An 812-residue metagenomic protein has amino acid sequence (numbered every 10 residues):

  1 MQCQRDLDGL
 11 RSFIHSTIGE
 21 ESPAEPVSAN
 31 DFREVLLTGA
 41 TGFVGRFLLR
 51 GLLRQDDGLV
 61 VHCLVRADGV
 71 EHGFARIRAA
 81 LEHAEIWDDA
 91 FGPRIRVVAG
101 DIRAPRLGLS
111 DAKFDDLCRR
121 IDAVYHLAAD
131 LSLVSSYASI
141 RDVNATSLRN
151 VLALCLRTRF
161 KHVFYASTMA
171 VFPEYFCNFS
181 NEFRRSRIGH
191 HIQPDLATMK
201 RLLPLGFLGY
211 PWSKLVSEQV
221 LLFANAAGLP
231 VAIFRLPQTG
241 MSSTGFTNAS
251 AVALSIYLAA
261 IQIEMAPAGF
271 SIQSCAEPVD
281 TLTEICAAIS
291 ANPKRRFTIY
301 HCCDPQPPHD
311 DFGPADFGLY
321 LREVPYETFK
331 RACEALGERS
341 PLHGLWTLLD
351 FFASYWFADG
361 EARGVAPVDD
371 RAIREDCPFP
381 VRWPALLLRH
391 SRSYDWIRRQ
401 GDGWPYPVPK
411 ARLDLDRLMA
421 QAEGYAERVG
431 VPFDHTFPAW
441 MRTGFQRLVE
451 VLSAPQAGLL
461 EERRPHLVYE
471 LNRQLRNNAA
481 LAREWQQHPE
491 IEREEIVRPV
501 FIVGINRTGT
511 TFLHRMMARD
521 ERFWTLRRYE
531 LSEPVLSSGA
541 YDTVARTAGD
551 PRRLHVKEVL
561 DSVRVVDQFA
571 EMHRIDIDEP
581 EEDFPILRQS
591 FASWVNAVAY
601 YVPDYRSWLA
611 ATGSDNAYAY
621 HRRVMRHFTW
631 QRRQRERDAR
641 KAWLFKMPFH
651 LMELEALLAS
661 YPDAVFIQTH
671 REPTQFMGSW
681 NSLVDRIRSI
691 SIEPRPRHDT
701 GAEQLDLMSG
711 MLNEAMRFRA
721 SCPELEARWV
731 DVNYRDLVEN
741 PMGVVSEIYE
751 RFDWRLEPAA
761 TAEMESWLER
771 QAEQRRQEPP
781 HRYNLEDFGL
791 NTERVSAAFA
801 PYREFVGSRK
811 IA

Functional and structural regions predicted by a protein language model:
M1-H15, D56-V65, P367-L413, A812: Amphipathic terminal alpha-helices
Q2-A123, L127: N-terminal Rossmann/SDR dinucleotide-binding element
E82, W87, L531-W643: PAPS-dependent sulfation machinery
A123-L127, V134, A138-D142, T146-G209 (+1 more regions): Conserved Rossmann-fold NAD(P)-dependent oxidoreductase catalytic core, especially the SDR/UDP-sugar
N181-H191, Q219-S274, V279-E284, A288 (+2 more regions): NAD(P)-dependent short-chain dehydrogenase/reductase
M265-G269, F329-F379, L413, H781-R782 (+1 more regions): A hydrophobic C-terminal alpha-helical subdomain
I285-F357, D402: Mid/C-terminal beta-alpha module of Rossmann-like enzyme folds, strongest in SDR-family dehydrogenases/epimerases
I373, V408-R483, Y601-Y618, T629-R633 (+3 more regions): PAPS-dependent sulfotransferases, especially Golgi type II membrane carbohydrate sulfotransferases
